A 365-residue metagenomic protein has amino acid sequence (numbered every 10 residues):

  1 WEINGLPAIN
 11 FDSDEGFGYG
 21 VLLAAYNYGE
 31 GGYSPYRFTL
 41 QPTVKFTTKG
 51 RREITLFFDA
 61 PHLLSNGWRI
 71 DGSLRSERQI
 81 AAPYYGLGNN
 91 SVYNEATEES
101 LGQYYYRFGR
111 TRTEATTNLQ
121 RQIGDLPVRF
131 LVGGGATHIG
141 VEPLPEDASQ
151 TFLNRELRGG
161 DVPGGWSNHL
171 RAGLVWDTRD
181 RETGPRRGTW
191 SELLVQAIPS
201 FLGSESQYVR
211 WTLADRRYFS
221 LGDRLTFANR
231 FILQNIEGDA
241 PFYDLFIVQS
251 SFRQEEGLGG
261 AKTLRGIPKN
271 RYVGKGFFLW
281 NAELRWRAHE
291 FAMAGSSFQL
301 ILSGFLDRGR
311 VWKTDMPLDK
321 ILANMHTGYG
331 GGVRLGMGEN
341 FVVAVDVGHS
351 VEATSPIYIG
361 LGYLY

Functional and structural regions predicted by a protein language model:
W1, G50, T111, W166-N168 (+7 more regions): Residue-level preference for beta-strand/loop junctions
W1-G5, I9-W166, R171, K262 (+2 more regions): Gram-negative/organellar outer-membrane beta-barrel architecture
I3, Y19, V128, L170 (+8 more regions): Hydrophobic core residues within well-ordered beta-strands of beta-rich domains
I9, V21, L40-F46, I70-R78 (+10 more regions): Transmembrane beta-barrel strands of outer-membrane/channel proteins
G124, S220-G222, G338: Residue-level recognition of beta-strand termini and adjacent short loop/turns
P145-F152, R158-N168, R224, E283-M293 (+1 more regions): Outer-membrane beta-barrel transmembrane domain signature
R158-P163, S167-G295, L300: C-terminal outer-membrane beta-barrel translocator/porin domains of Gram-negative envelope proteins and their
D315-Y365: C-terminal beta-signal and terminal closure region of outer-membrane beta-barrel proteins
